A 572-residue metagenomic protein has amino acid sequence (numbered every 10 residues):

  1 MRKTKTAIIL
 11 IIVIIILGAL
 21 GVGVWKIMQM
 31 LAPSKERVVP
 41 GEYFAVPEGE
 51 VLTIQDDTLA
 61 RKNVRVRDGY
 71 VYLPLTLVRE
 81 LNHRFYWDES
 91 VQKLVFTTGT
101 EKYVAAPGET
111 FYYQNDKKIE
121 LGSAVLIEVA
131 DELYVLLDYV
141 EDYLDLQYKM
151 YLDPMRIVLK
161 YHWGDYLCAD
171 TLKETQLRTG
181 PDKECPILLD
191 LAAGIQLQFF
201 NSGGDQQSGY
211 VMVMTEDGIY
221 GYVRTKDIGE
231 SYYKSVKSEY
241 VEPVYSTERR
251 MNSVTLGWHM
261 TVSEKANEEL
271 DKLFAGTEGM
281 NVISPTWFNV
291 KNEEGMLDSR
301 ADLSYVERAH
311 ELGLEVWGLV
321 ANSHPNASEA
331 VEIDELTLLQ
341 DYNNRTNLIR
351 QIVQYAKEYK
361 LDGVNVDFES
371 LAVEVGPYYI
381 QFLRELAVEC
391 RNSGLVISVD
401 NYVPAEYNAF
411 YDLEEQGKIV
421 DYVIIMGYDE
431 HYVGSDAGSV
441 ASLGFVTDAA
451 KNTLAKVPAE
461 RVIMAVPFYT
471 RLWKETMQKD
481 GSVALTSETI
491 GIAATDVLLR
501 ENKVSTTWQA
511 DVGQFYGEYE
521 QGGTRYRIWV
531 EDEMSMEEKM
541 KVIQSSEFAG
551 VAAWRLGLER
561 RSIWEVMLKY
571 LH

Functional and structural regions predicted by a protein language model:
R2-D205, G229, V236-R249: Primary recognition of N-terminal secretory signal peptides and signal-anchoring hydrophobic helices
F96, G194, G209-E216, V223-R224: SH3/SH3-like beta-barrel fold
K234-T346: Glycan-recognition patch characteristic of GH18 chitinases/ENGases and related GlcNAc/peptidoglycan-binding proteins
T255-H259, M280-P285, V316-V320, V364-V366 (+4 more regions): Hydrophobic faces of well-ordered beta-strands that scaffold small-molecule active sites in alpha/beta enzyme cores
A266-K291, Q351-V364, K539-V551: Catalytic domains of carbohydrate-active enzymes, especially glycoside hydrolases
E293-R300, R350, V373-L499: Substrate-binding surface in catalytic domains of secreted glycosidases
H324-Q354, E358-Y359, I424-G434: Active-site-adjacent "subsite" loops/lids of carbohydrate-active enzymes
P325-A327, D334, T470-K539, L571: Glycan-binding loop/region signatures in secreted carbohydrate-active enzymes
